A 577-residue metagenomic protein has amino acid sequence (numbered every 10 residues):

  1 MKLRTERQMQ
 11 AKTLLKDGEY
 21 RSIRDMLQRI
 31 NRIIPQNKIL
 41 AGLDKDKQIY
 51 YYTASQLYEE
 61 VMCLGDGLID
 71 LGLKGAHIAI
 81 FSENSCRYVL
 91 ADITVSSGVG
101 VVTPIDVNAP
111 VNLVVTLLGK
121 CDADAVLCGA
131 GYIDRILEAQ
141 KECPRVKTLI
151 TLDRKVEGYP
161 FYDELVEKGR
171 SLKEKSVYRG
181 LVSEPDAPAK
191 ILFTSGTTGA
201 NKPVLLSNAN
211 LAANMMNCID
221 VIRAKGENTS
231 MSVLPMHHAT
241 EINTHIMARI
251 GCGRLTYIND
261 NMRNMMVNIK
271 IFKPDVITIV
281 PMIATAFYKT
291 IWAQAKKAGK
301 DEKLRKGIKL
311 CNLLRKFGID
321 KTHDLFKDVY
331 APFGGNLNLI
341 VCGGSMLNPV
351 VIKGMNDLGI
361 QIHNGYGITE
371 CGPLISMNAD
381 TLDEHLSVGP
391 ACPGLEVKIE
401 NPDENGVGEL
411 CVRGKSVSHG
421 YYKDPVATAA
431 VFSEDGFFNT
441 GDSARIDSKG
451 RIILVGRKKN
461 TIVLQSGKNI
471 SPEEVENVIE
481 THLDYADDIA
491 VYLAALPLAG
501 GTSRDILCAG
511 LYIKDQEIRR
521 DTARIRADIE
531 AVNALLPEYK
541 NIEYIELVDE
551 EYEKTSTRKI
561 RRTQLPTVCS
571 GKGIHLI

Functional and structural regions predicted by a protein language model:
P35-K38, T151, R170-F193, A200 (+1 more regions): Conserved pre-ATP/AMP-binding loop-to-beta segment of ANL
L40-S85, V89-I93, P110-V115, E167 (+1 more regions): Conserved AMP-binding/adenylate-forming core of the ANL superfamily
Y50-S55, A189-M215: Conserved AMP-binding A3 loop
S97-E167, D515: Structural core segment of the AMP-binding/adenylate-forming
V126, G414, H419-G420, S443-E538: AMP-binding/adenylate-forming catalytic core of the ANL superfamily
A212-T229, M236-K327, N336: Conserved AMP-binding/adenylation subdomain of ANL enzymes
I277, K321-I452, K458-T461, D484-Y485: Conserved AMP-binding/adenylate-forming
D487-L493, E530-I577: Conserved C-terminal "lid"/linker of ANL adenylate-forming enzymes
